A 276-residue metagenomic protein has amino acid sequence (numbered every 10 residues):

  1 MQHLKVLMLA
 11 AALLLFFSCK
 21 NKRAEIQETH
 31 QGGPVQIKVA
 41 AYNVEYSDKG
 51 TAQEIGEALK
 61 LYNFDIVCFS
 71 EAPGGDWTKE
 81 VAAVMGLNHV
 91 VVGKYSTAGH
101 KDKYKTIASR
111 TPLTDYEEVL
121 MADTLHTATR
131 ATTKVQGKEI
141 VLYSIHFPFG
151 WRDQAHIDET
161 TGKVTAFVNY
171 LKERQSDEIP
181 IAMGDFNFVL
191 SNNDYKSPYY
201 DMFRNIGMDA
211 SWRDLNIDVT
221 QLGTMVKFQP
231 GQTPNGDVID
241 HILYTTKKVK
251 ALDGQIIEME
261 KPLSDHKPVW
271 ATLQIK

Functional and structural regions predicted by a protein language model:
Q2-M8, F17-V84, T97, D102 (+1 more regions): N-terminal, active-site-proximal structural segment of metallo-dependent hydrolase catalytic domains
R23-Q27, E173-E178, F188-K276: Metal-dependent phosphoester-hydrolase catalytic domains
E25-Q27, Q53-E54, D123-A131, F228 (+1 more regions): Alpha-helical scaffolding within the catalytic cores of extracellular/periplasmic polymer-degrading hydrolases
Q31-P34, L61, A83, G99-K101 (+5 more regions): Extracellular/periplasmic catalytic domains that process cell-envelope and extracellular macromolecules
I37-V44, I55-T78, A131, L142-Y143 (+6 more regions): Active-site beta-strand/loop signature of hydrolases that rely on acidic residues for catalysis
K49-Q53, G75, L125-H126, T165 (+2 more regions): Structural motif corresponding to alpha-helix initiation and N-cap regions
E71-F149: Structured beta-strand-rich core segments of catalytic domains in phosphoester-bond hydrolases
F147-V164, F188-R204: Active-site-proximal segments of metal-dependent phosphoesterases and phosphodiesterases across multiple
